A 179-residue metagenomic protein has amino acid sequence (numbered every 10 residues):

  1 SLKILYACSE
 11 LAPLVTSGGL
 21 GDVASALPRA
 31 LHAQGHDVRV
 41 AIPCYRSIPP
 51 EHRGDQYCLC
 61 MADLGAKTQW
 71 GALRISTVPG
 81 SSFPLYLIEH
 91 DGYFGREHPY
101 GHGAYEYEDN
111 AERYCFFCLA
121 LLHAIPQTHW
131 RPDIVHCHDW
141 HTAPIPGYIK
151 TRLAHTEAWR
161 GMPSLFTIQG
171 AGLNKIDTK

Functional and structural regions predicted by a protein language model:
S1-K179: Catalytic cores of nucleotide-sugar-dependent glycosyltransferases that transfer UDP/GDP/TDP-activated
